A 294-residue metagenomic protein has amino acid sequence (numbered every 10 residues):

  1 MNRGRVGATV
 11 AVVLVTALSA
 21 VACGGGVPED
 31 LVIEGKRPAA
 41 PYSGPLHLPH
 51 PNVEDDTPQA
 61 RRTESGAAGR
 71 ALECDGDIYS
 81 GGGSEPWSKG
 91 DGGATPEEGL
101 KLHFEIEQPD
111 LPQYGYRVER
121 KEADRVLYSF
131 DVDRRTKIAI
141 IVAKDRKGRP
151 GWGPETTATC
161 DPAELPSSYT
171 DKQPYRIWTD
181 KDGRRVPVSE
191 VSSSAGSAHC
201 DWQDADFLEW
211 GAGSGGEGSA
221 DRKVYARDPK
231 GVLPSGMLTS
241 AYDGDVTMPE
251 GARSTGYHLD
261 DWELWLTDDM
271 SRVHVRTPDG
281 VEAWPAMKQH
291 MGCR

Functional and structural regions predicted by a protein language model:
M1-V13: N-terminal export and membrane-targeting signals
L18-A22: C-terminal motif of bacterial Sec signal peptides marking the signal peptidase cleavage site
V27-A123, S167-G211: Extracytoplasmic low-complexity, Pro/Thr/Ser/Ala/Gly-rich segments that lie immediately after a secretion/anchoring
P38-Y42, V53, K147-T159, E164-V188 (+2 more regions): Extracellularly exposed regions in secreted/surface proteins, prominently low-complexity, repeat-rich
D110-A158, D260-W265: Exposed beta-strand-loop-beta-strand "reactive/processing" segments of non-cytosolic proteins
V126-F130, E209, H274-V275: Short beta-strand elements that form the blades of beta-propeller/WD-repeat-like and other beta-sheet-rich scaffold
